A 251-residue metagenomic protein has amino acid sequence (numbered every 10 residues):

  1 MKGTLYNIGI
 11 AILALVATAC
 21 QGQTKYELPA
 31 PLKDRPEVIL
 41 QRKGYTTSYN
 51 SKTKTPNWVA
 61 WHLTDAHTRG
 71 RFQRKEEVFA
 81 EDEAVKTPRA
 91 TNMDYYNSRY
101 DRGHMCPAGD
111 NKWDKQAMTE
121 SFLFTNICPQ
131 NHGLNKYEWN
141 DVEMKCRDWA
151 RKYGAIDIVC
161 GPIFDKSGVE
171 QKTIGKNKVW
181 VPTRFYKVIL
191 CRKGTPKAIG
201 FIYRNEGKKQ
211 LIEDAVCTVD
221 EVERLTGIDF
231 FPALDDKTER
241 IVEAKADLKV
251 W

Functional and structural regions predicted by a protein language model:
M1-G9: Bacterial N-terminal signal peptides that target proteins for export
G9-L15: Viral structural modules
L15-W251: Domain-level detector for secreted/extracellular nuclease and nuclease-toxin modules, and for the ENPP-like C-terminal
